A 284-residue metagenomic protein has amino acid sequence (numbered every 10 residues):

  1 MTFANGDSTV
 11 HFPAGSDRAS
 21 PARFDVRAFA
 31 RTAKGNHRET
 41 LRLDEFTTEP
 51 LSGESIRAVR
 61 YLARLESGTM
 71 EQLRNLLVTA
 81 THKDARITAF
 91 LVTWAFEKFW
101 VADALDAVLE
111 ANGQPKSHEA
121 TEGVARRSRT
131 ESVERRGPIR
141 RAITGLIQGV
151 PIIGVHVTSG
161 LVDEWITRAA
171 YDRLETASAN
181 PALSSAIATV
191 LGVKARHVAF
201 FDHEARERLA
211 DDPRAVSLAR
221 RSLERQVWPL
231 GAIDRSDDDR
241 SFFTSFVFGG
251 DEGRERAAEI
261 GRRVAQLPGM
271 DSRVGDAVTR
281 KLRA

Functional and structural regions predicted by a protein language model:
T2-A284: Non-heme di-metal
